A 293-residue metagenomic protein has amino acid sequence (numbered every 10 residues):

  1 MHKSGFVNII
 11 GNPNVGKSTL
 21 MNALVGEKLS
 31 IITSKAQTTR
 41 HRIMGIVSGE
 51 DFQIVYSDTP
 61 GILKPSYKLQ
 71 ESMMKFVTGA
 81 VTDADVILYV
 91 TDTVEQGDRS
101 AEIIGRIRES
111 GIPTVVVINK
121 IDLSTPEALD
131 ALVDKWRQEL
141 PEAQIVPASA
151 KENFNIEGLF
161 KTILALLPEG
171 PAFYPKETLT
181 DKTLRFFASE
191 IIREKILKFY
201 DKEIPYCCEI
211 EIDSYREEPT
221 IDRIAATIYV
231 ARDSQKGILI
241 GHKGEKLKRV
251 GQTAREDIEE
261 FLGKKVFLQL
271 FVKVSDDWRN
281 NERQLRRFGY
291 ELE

Functional and structural regions predicted by a protein language model:
M1-V81: Conserved G1/Walker A P-loop phosphate-binding module
G16, N155, K246: Conserved glycine(s) of the Walker
E27, I46-E50, P65, A80 (+9 more regions): Conserved, well-folded catalytic cores of nucleic-acid-processing and energy-transducing macromolecular machines
T39, I62-K64, Q96-G97, S124-T125 (+1 more regions): Catalytic P-loop NTPase motifs of RecA-like helicase/translocase cores
D51, K75-I145, R216-P219: Conserved C-terminal guanine-recognition region of P-loop GTPase G domains, centered on the G4
D58, N119, S149: Active-site glycine-centered loops adjacent to acidic/histidine catalytic or metal-binding residues that shape
P113, D122-T180: Canonical P-loop GTPase G-domain recognition
L184-E293: P-loop NTP-binding site
